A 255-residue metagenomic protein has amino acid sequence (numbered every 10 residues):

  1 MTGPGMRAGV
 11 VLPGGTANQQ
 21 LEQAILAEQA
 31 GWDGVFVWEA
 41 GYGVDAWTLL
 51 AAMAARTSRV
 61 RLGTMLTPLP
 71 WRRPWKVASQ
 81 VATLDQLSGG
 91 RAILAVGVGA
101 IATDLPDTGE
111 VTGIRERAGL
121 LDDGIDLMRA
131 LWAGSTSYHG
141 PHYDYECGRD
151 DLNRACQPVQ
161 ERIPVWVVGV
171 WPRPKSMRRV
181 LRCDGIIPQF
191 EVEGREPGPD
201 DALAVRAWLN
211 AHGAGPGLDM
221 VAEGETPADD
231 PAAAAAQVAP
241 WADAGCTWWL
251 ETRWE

Functional and structural regions predicted by a protein language model:
M1-E255: Active-site-adjacent structural elements that line small-molecule/cofactor binding pockets in enzymes
